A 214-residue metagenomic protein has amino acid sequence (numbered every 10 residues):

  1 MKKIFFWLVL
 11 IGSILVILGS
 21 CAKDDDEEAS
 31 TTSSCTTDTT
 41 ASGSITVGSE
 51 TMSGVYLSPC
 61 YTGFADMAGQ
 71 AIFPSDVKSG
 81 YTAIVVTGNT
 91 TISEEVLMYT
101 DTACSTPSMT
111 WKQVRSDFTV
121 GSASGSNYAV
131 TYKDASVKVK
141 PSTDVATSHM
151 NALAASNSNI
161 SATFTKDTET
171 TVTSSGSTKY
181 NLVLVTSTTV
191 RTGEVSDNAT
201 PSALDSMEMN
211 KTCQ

Functional and structural regions predicted by a protein language model:
M1-L8: Bacterial N-terminal signal peptides that target proteins for export
I4, L15-T51, C213-Q214: Bacterial Sec-dependent N-terminal signal peptides
V9, A22-D24, T36, A155-N157 (+1 more regions): Intrinsically disordered, low-complexity peptide-like regions
V16, S30, V55, L97-T100 (+1 more regions): Disulfide-bonded cysteine motifs in exported proteins
T32-L97: N-terminal export/targeting and maturation segments
Y61-I72, I84-T188, E194-Q214: Contiguous, well-ordered beta-strand patches that form the walls/edges of small beta-barrel/beta-sandwich domains
